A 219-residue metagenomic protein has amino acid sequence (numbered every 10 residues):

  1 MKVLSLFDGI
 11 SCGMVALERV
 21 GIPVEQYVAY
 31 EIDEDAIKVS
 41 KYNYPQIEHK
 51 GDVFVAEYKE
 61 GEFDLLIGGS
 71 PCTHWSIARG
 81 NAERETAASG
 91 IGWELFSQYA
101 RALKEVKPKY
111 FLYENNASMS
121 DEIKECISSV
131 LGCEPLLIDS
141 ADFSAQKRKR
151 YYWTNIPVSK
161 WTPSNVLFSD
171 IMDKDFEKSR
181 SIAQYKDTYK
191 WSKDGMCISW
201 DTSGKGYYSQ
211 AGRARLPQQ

Functional and structural regions predicted by a protein language model:
M1-Q219: Conserved active-site and SAM-binding loop architecture of S-adenosyl-L-methionine-dependent nucleic-acid
